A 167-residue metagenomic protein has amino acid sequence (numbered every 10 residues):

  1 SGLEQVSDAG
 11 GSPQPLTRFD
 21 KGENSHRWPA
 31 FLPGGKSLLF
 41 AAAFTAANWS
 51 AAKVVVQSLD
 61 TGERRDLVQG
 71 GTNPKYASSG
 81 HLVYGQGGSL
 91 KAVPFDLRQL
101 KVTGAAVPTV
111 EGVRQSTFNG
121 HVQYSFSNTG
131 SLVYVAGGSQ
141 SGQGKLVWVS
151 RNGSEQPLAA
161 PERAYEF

Functional and structural regions predicted by a protein language model:
S1-L3, D20-A41, E63-G85, V113-V133 (+1 more regions): Conserved beta-propeller blade repeats
S1-R18, G34-D66, G80-P108, S131-L132 (+1 more regions): Beta-propeller blade-edge and WD-like acidic-aromatic loop motif
